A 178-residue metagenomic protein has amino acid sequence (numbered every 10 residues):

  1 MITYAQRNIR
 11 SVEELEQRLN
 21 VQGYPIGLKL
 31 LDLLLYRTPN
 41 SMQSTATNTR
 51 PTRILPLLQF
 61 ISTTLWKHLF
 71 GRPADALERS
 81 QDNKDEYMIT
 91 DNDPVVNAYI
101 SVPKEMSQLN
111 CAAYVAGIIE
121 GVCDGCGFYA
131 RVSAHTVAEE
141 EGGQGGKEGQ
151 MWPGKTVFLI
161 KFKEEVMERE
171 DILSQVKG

Functional and structural regions predicted by a protein language model:
M1-L109, G143, W152, V157-L159 (+1 more regions): N-terminal accessory segment detector
R79, V122, E148-Q150: Generic marker of residues within folded, mature protein domains
N97-I100, A112, A116-G121: Active-site-proximal segments of catalytic enzyme domains that coordinate small-molecule cofactors or metal ions
A116-Y129, S133: Mixed-charge, glycine-accented linear interaction segment located at domain edges/termini
A130-E139, G145-K147, F158: Long, charged, glycine-rich C-terminal linkers/tails
